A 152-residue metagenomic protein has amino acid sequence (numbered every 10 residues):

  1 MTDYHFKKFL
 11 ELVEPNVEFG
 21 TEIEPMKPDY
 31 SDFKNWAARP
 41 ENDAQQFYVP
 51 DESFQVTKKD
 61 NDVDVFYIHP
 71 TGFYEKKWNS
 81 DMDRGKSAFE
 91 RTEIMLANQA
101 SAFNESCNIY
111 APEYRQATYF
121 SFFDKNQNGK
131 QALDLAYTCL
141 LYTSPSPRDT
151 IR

Functional and structural regions predicted by a protein language model:
M1-T92, L96, S101: Flexible, membrane-associating and regulatory peripheral segments of lipid-active enzymes
H69-L141: Active-site catalytic motif of lipid deacylating hydrolases and related acyltransferases
Y142-R152: Single conserved hydrophobic/aromatic residue that forms the stacking wall/gate of nucleotide- or nucleobase-binding
